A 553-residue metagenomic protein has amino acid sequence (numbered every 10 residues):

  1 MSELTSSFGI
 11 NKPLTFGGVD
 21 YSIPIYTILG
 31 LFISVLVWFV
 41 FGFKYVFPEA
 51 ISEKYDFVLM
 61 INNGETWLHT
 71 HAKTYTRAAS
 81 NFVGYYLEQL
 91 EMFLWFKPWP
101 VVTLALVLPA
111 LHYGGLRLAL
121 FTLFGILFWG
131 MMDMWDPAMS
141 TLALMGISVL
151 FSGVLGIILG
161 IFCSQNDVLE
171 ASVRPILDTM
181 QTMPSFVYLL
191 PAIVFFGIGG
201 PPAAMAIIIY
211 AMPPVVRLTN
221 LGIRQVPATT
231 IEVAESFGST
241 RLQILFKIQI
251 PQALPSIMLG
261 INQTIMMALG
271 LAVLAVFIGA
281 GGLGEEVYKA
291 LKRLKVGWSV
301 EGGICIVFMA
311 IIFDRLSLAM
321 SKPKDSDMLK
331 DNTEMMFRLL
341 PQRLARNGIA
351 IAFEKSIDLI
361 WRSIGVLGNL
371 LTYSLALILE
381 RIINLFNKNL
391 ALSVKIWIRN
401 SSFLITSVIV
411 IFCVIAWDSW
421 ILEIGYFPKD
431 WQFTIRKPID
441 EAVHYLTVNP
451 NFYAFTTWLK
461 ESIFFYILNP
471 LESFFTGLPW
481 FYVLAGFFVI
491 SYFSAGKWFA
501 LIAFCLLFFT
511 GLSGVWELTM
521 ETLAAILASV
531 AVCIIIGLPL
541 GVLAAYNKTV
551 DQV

Functional and structural regions predicted by a protein language model:
M1-A143, L318-A524, A531: N-terminal, non-cleaved signal-anchor transmembrane helix
W129, L144-I147, F151-S164, R174-A211 (+2 more regions): Generic hydrophobic transmembrane alpha-helix motif, especially the helices
M132, Y210-P214, V307-D314, S513: Alpha-helical transmembrane segments of multi-pass membrane proteins
P137-A143, S172, G197-M205, V300-E301 (+3 more regions): Membrane-water interface of transmembrane alpha-helices in multipass transporters/channels
P137-T141, I157, I161, A171-P175 (+9 more regions): Membrane-spanning helices that line or support transport/gating and their immediate boundary helices in channels
I209, L242-L274, G297, E301 (+1 more regions): Transmembrane alpha-helices
V215-G260: Short cytoplasmic-facing helical segments at TM-TM junctions of multi-pass membrane proteins
L283-A319: Hydrophobic alpha-helical transmembrane segments of polytopic membrane proteins
